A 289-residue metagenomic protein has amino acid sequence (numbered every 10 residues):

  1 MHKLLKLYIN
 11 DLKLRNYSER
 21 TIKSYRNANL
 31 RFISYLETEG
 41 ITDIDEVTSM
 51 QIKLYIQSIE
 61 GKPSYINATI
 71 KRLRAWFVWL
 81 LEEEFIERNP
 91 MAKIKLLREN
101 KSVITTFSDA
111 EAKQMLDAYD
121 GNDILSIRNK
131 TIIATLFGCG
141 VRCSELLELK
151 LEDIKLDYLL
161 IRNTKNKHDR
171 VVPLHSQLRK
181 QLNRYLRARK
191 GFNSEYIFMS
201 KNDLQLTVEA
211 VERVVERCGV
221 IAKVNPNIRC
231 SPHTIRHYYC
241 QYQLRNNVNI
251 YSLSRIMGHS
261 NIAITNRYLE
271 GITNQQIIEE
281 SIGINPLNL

Functional and structural regions predicted by a protein language model:
M1-L289: Conserved catalytic core of the tyrosine transesterase superfamily
